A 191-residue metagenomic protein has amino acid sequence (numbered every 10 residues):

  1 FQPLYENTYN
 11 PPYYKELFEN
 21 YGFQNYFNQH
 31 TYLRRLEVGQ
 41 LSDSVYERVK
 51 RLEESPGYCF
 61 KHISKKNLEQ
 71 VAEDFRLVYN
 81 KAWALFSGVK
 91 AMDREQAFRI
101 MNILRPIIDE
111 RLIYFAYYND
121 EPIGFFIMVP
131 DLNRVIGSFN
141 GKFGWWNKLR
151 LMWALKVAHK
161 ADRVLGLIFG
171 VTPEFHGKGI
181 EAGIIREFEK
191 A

Functional and structural regions predicted by a protein language model:
F1-F23, F27, N140-A191: Acyl-donor binding region in acyl/amide transferases
F1-H62: Acyl-donor-binding surface of acyltransferase catalytic domains
N28, R34-R35, L132-I136, F175: Flexible glycine/acidic-rich beta-alpha junction loops that bind and position SAM and/or redox cofactors in anaerobic
L52, L104-I107, A191: Hydrophobic helix-cap positions at the C-terminus of alpha-helices in RecA-like/P-loop ATPase nucleotide-binding cores
C59-V171, R186: A conserved beta-strand-loop-helix scaffold within acyl/acetyltransferase catalytic domains
